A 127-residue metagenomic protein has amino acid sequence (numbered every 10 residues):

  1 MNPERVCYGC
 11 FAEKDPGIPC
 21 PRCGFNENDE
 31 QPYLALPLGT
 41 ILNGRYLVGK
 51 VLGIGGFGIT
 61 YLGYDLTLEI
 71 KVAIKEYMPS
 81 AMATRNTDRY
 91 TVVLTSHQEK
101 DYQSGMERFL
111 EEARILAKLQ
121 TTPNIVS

Functional and structural regions predicted by a protein language model:
E4, G17: Residues immediately within or flanking Cys/His clusters that coordinate Zn2+ in small zinc-binding modules
C7-C10, C20-C23: Short cysteine-rich clusters marking metal-coordination/redox-active sites
E13-D15, E27: Cys/His-rich microdomains that often coordinate metals
D29-V48: A short, low-complexity linker immediately N-terminal to eukaryotic Hanks-type protein kinase catalytic domains
V48-G55, T60: Protein kinase glycine-rich loop
Y64-V72, Y77-T84: Conserved N-lobe loop of protein kinases adjacent to the ATP-binding glycine-rich P-loop
T84-L119: AlphaC helix of the eukaryotic protein kinase fold
T121-S127: Conserved HxN/HPN-centered segment at the entrance to the catalytic loop of eukaryotic protein kinase-like domains
